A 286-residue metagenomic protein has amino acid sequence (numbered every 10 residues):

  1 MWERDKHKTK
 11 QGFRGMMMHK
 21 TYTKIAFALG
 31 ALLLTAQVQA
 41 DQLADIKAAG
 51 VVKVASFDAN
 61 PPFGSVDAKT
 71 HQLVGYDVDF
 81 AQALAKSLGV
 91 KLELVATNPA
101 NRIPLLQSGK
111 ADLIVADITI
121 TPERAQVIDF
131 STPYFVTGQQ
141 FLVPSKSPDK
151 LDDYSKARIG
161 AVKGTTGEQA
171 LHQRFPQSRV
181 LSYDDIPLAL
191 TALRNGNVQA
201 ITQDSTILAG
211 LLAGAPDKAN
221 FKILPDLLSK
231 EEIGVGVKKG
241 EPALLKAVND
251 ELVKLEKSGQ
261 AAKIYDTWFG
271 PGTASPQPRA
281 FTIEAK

Functional and structural regions predicted by a protein language model:
L34-A40: Sec/Tat signal peptide C-region and signal peptidase I cleavage site
D41-D117: Extracytoplasmic small-molecule ligand-binding "clamshell" domains of the periplasmic binding protein/Venus flytrap
V52-K53, G89-K91, S108-A116, R158 (+2 more regions): Alpha-to-beta junction loops
V78, E93-P104, K146, K163 (+3 more regions): Short helix-initiation/N-cap motifs at beta->coil->alpha
N101, I118-Q126, A170, R194 (+1 more regions): A ligand-binding cleft/hinge motif common to bilobed small-molecule-binding domains
F135-L142, S205, A209-L252, P271-K286: Periplasmic-binding protein-like
V143-I159: Flexible hinge/capping segments at coil-to-helix
A170-Y183, L252-K286: Ligand-binding clefts/hinges and TM-proximal coupling segments of bilobed small-molecule sensing domains
